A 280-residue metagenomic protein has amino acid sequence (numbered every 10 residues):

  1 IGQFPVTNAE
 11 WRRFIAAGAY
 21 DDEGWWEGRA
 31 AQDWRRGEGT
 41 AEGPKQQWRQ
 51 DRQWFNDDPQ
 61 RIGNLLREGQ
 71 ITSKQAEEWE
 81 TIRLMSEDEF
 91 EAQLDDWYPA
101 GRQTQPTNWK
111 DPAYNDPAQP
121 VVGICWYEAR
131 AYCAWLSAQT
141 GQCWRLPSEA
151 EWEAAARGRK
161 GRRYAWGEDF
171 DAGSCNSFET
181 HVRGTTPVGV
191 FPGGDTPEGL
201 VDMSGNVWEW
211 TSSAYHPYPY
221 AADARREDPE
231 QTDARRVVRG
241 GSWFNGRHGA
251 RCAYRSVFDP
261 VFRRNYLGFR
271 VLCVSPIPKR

Functional and structural regions predicted by a protein language model:
F4: Copper-binding active sites and cupredoxin-like electron-transfer domains, recognizing His/Cys-rich ligand loops
T7: Acidic-aromatic/histidine active-site loop/patch
D21-E23, G28-A41, K45, R49-S256 (+3 more regions): Functional-site microenvironments in short loops/helix caps that host divalent-cation chemistry
